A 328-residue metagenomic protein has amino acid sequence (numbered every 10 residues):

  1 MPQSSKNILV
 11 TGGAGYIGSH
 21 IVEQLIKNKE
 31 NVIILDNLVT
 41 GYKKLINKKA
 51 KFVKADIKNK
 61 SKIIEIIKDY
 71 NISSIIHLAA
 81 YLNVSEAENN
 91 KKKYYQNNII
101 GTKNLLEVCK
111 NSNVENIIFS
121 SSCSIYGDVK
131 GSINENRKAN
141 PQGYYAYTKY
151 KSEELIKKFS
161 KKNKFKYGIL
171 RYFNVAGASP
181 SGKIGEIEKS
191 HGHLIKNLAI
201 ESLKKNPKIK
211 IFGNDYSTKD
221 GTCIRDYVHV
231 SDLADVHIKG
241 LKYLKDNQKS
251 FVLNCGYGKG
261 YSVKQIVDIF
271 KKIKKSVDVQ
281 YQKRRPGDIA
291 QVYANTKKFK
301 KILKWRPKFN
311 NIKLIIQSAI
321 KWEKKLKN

Functional and structural regions predicted by a protein language model:
M1-A176: N-terminal Rossmann-like NAD(P)+-binding domain of SDR-like oxidoreductases, especially those catalyzing
T11, Q96-I99, E188, G192 (+3 more regions): Short, solvent-exposed loop/helix junctions and linker helices that flank or host conserved functional motifs
H20, H77, H193, H229 (+1 more regions): Histidine-centered active-site/metal-ligand motif
K43, F173-L194, N206-R225: Short, flexible, glycine-rich and Lys/Arg-enriched loop motifs at helix boundaries that contact anionic partners
Y95, Q142-Y150, I184-K196, D226-Y227: Short-chain dehydrogenase/reductase
K110, K158-K162, H191-I195, A199-S202: Basic phosphate/pyrophosphate-binding loop/patch that engages nucleotide-derived ligands
N197-N328: C-terminal substrate-binding subdomain of Rossmann-fold SDR/epimerase-dehydratase oxidoreductases
